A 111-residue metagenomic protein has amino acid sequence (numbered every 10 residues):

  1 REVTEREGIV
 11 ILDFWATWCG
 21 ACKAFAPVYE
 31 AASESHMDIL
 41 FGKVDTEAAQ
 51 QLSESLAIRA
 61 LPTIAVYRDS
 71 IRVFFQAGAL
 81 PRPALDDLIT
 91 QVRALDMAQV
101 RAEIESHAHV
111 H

Functional and structural regions predicted by a protein language model:
R1-V10, Q50: A short beta-strand-turn-helix
E7-G8, W15-W18, A60: Short pre-active-site segment immediately N-terminal to redox-active cysteine/selenocysteine motifs in thiol-based
C19-C22, I64: The canonical Cys-X-X-Cys-His
A21-S35: Typically the conserved alpha-helix immediately C-terminal to a functionally engaged Cys/Sec in thioredoxin-like
V44-S53: Structural microenvironment flanking redox-active thiols in thiol-disulfide oxidoreductases
A60, A65-V100: Non-catalytic, surface beta->alpha helical segment in thiol-disulfide oxidoreductase systems
E105-H111: Histidine-centered metal-binding segments
